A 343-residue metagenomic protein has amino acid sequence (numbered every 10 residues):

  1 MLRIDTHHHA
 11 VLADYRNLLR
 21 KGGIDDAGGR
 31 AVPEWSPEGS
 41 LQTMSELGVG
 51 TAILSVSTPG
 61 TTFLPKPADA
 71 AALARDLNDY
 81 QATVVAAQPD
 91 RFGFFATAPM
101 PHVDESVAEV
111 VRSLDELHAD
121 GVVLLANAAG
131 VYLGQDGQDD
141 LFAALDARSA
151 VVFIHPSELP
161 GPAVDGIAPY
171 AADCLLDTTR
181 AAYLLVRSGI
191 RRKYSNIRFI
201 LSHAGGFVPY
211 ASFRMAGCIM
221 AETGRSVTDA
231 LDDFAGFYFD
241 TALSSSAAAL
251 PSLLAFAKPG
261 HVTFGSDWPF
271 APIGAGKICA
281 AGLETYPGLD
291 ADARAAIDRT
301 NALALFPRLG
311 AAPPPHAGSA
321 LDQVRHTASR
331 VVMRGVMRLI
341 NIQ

Functional and structural regions predicted by a protein language model:
M1-T6, A10-T51, D79-A87, A108-R112 (+2 more regions): Mid-to-C-terminal alpha-helical segments outside catalytic/metal-binding sites
I4-H8, A52-L54, G93-T97, V122-L124 (+4 more regions): Hydrophobic faces of well-ordered beta-strands that scaffold small-molecule active sites in alpha/beta enzyme cores
H9, A129, S157-L159, G205 (+1 more regions): Catalytic metal-binding/acid-base residues of hydrolase active sites
H9-W35, L64-P65, A71, L159-T178 (+1 more regions): Active-site gating loops and adjacent loop-to-helix segments of metal-dependent hydrolytic enzymes
R30-W35, T62, M100-S106, A129-D136 (+3 more regions): Acidic-and-aromatic substrate-binding clefts and catalytic sites of carbohydrate-active enzymes
V56-A181, S188: Active-site gating/metal-coordination segments in enzymes
L175, A221, S226-G274: Active-site-adjacent C-terminal substructures of enzyme catalytic domains
G189, K193-D232: Aromatic-lined glycan-binding groove of carbohydrate-active enzymes
